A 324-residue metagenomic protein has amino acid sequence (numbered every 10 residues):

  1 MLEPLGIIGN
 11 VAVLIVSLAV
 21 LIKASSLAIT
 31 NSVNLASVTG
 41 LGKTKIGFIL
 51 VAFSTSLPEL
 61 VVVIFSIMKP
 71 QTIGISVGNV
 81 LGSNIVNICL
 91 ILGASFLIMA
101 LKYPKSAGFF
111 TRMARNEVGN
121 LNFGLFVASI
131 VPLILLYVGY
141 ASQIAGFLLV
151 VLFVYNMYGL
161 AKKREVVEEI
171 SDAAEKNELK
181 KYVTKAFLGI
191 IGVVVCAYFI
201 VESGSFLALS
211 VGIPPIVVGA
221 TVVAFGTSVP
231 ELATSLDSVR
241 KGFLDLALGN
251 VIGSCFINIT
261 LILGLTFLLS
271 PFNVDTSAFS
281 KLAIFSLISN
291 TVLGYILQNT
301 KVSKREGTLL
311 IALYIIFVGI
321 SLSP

Functional and structural regions predicted by a protein language model:
M1-P324: Hydrophobic alpha-helical segments, chiefly the membrane-spanning helices and signal/signal-anchor peptides
